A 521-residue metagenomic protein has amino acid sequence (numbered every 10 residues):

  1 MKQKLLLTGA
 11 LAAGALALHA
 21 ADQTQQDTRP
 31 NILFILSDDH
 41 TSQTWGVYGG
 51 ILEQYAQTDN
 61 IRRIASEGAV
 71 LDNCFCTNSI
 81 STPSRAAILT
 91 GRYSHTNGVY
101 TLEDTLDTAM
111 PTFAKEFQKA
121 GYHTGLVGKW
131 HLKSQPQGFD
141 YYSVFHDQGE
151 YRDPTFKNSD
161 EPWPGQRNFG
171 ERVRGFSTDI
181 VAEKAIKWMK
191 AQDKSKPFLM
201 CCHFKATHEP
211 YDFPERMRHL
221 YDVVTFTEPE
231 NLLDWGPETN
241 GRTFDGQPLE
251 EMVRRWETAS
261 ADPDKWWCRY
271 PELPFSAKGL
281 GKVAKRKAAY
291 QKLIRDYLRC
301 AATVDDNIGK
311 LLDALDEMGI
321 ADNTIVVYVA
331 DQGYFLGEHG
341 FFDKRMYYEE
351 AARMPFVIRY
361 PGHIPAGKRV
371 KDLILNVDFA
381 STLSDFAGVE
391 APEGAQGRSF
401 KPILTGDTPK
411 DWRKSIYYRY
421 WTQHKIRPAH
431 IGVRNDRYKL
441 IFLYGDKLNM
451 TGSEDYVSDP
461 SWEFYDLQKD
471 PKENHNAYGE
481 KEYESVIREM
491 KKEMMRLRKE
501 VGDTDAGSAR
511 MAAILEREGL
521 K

Functional and structural regions predicted by a protein language model:
K2, L6-W462, P471-K492, R496-K499 (+2 more regions): Formylglycine-dependent sulfatase
L467-K469: Extracellular, beta-strand-rich glycan-interacting domains
